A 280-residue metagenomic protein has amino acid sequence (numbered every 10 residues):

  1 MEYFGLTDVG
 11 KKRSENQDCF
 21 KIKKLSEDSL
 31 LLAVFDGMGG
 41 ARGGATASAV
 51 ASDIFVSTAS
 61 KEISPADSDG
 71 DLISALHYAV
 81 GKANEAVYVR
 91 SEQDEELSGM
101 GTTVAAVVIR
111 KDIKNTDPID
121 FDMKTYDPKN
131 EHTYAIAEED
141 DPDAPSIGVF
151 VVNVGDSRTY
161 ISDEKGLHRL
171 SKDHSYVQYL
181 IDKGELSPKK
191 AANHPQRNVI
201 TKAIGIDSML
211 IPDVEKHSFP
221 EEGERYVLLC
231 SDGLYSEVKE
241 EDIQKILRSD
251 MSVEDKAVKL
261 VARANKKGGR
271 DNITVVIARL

Functional and structural regions predicted by a protein language model:
M1-L280: PP2C/PPM-type serine/threonine phosphatase catalytic domain
